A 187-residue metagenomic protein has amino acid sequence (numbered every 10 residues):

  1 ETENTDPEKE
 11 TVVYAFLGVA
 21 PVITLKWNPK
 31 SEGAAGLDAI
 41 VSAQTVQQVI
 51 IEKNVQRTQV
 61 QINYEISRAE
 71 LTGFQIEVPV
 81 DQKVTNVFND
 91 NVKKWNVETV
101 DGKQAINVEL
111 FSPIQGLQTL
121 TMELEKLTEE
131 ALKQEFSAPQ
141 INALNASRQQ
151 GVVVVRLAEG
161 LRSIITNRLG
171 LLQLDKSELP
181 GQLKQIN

Functional and structural regions predicted by a protein language model:
E1-N187: Extended non-catalytic domains of envelope/secretory-pathway proteins
